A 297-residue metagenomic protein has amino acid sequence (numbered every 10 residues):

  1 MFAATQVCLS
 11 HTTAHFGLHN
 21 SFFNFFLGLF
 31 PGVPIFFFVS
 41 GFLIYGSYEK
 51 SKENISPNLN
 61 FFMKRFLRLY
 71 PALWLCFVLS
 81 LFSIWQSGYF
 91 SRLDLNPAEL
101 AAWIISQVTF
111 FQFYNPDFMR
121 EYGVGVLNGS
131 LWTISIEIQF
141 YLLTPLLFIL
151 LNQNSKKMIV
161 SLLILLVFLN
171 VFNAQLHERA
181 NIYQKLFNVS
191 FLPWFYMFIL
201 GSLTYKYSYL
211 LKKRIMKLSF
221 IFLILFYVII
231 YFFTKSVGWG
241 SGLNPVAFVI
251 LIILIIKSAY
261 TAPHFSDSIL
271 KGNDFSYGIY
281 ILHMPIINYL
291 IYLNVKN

Functional and structural regions predicted by a protein language model:
M1-K50, Y70-L73, I279-M284: Functionally critical transmembrane alpha-helices in membrane proteins and complexes, commonly lining
F2, P31-V39, I105, L131-L142 (+3 more regions): Membrane-embedded alpha-helical segments of multi-pass membrane proteins, especially the transmembrane helices
T5-T12, F82, I164-L176, L223-K235 (+1 more regions): Aromatic-anchored segments of alpha-helical transmembrane domains
G32-L67, A72-D94, Y205-S208, I286: Juxtamembrane transmembrane-helix termini
L69-I136, A247-S258: Membrane-interface helix-loop-helix regions
G123-L127, H177-N188, Y209-L210, Y231-L243 (+1 more regions): Membrane-interface helix caps and helix-loop-helix hairpins in membrane proteins
I138-F168, L203-S219, N297: Solvent-exposed interhelical
L225-N297: Alpha-helical transmembrane segments of multi-pass integral membrane proteins
